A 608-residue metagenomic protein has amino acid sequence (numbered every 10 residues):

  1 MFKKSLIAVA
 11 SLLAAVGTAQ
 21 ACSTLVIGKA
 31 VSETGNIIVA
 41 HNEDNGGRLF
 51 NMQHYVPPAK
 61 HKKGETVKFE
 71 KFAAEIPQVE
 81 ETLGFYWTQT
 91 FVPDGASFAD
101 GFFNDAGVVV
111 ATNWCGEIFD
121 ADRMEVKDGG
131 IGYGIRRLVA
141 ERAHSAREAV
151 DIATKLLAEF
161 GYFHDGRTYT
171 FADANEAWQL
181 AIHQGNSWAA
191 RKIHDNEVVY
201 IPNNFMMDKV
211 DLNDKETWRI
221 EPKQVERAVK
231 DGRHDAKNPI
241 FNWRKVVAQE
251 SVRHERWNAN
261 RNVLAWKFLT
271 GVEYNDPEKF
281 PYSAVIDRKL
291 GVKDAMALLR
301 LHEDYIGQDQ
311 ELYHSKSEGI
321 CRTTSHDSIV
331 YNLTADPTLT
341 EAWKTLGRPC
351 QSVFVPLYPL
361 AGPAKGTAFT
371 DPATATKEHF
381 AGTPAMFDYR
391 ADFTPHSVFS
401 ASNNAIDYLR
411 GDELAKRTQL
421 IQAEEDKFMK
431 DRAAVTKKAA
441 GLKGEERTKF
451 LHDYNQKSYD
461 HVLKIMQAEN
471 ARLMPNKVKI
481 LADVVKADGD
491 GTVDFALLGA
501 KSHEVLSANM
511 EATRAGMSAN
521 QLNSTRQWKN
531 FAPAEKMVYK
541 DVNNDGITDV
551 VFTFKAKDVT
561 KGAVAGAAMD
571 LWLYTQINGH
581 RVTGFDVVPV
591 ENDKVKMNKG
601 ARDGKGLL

Functional and structural regions predicted by a protein language model:
M1-Q20: Gram-negative bacterial Sec-dependent N-terminal signal peptides
A21, P475-N509, K594-L608: Boundary/junction segments of secreted and surface-exposed precursor proteins
C22-G132, I152-D287, K293: A contiguous strand-loop segment
K279-T374: Long, well-ordered mid-to-C-terminal structural blocks that present hydrophobic/aromatic surfaces
G347-V353, P359-P475: Charged low-complexity "KEKE/polyampholyte" interaction tracts
G491, N523, K529-A532, M537-K555 (+1 more regions): Acidic, glycine-anchored loop motifs typical of Ca2+
V559-A568: Short glycine/proline/serine/threonine-rich loop/turn segments at secondary-structure transition edges
L573-T575: Residue-level detector of buried hydrophobic side-chain packing in well-ordered secondary-structure elements
